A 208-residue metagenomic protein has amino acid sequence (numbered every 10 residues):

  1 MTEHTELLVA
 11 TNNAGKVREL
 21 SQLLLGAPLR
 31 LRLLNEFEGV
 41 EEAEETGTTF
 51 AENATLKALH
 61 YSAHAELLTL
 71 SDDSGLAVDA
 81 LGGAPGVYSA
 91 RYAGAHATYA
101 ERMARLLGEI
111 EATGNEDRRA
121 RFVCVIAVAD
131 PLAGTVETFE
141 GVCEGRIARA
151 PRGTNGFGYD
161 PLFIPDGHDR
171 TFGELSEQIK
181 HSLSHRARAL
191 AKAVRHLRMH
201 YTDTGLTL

Functional and structural regions predicted by a protein language model:
T2-L8, A14-L208: Anionic-ligand binding patches
